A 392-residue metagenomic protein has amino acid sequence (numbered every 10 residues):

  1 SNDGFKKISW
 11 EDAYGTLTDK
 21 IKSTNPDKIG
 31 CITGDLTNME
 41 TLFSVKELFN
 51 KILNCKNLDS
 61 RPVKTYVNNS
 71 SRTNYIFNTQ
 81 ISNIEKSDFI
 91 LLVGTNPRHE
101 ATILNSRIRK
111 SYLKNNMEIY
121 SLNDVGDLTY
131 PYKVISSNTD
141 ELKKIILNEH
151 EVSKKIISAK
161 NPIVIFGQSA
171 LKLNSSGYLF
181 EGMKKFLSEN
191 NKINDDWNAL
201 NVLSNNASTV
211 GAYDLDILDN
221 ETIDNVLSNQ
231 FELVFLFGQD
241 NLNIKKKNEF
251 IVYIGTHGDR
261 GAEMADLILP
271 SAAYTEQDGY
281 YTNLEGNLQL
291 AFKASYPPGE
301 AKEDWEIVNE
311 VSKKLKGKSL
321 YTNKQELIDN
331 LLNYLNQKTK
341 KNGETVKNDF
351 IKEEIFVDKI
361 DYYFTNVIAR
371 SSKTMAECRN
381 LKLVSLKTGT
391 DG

Functional and structural regions predicted by a protein language model:
S1-Q277, V311-S319, T339-G392: Catalytic alpha/large subunits of respiratory electron-transfer oxidoreductases, centered on bis-MGD molybdoenzymes
V67, G126, G286, E326-N330: Residue-level signal for alpha-helical context at structural boundaries
N116, L203-N206, N283, A301 (+2 more regions): Short coil/turn motifs at helix boundaries and re-entrant loops, enriched in small/polar and proline residues
E276-P297, S312: Glycine/threonine-rich phosphate-binding loop and adjacent beta-strand/alpha-helix elements that clamp
E300-D304, V308: Short, charged, low-complexity patches
W305-E306, G317-K338: Internal, active-site/partner-interface "lid" segment
